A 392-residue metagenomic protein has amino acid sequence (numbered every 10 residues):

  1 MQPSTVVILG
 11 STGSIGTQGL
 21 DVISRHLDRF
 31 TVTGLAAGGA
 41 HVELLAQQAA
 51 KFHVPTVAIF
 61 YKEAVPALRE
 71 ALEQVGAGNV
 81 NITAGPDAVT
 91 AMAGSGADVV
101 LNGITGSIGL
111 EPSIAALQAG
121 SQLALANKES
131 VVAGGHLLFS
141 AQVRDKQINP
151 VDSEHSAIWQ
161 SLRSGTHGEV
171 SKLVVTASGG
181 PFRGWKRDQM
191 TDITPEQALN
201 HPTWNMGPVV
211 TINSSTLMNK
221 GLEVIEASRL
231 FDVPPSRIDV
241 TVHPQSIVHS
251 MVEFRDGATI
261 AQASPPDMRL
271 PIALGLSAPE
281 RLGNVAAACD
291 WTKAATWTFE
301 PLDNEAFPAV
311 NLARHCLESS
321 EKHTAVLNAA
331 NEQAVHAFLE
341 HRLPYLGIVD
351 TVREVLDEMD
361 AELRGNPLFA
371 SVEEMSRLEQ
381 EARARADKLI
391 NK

Functional and structural regions predicted by a protein language model:
M1-K392: Catalytic, metal-anchored helix/loop core of enzyme active sites in primary metabolism
